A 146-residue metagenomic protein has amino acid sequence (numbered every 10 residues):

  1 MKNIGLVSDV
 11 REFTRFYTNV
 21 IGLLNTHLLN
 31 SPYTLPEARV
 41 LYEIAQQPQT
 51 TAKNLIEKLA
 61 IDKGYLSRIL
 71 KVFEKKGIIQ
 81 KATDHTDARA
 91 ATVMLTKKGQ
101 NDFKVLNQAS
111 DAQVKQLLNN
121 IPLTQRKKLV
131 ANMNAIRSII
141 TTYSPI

Functional and structural regions predicted by a protein language model:
M1-L35: N-terminal leader segment of winged-helix/HTH proteins
I21, P48, F103, R137-I140: A structural signal for well-ordered alpha-helices, especially hydrophobic packing surfaces of coiled-coils
L24-Y65, K76: N-terminal helix-turn-helix DNA-binding core of bacterial DNA-binding proteins
Y42-Q46, N107, N134: Short, locally clustered residues in the helix-turn-helix/winged-helix DNA-binding domain
I69-V72, N132: Residues within the DNA-recognition helix of helix-turn-helix
V72-K128: Charged, amphipathic alpha-helical coiled-coil/dimerization segments
L123-I146: Exposed, interaction-prone assembly regions rather than primary DNA-binding/catalytic cores
